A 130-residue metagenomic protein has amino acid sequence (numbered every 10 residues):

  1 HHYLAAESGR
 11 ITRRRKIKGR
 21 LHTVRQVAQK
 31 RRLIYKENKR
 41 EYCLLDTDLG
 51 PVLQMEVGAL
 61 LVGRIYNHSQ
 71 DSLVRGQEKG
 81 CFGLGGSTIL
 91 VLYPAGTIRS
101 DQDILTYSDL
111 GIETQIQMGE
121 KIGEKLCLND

Functional and structural regions predicted by a protein language model:
H1-D130: Contiguous, well-folded functional domains in the mature portion of proteins
